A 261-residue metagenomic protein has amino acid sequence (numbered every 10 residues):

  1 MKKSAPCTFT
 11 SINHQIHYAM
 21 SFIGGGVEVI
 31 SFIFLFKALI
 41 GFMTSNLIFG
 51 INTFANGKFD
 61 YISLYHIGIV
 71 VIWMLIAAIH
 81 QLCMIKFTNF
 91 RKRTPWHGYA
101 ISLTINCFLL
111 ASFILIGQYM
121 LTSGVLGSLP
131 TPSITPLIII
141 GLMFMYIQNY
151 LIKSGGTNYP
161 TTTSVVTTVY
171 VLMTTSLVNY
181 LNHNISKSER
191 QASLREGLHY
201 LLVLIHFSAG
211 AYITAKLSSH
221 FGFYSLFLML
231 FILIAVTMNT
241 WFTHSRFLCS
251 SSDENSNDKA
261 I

Functional and structural regions predicted by a protein language model:
K2-I261: Alpha-helical transmembrane segments of multi-pass membrane proteins
